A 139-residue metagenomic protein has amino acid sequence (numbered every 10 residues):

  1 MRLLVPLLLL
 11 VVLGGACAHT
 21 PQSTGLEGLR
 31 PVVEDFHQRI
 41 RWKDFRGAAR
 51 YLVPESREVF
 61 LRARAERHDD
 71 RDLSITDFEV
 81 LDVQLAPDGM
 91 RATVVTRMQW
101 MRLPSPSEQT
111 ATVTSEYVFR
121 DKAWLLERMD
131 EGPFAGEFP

Functional and structural regions predicted by a protein language model:
V5-G15: Bacterial N-terminal signal peptides
G15-W42, R50: Short, low-complexity N-terminal intrinsically disordered segments enriched in polar/charged residues
R30-P31, F45-R91, P106: Short solvent-exposed beta->alpha transition segments
D35-K43, Y51-E55, M101, R120-A123: Structured segments of extracytoplasmic/periplasmic soluble domains in secreted or envelope-associated proteins
P87-P139: Exposed beta-sheet edge and beta->alpha loop/turn motif
